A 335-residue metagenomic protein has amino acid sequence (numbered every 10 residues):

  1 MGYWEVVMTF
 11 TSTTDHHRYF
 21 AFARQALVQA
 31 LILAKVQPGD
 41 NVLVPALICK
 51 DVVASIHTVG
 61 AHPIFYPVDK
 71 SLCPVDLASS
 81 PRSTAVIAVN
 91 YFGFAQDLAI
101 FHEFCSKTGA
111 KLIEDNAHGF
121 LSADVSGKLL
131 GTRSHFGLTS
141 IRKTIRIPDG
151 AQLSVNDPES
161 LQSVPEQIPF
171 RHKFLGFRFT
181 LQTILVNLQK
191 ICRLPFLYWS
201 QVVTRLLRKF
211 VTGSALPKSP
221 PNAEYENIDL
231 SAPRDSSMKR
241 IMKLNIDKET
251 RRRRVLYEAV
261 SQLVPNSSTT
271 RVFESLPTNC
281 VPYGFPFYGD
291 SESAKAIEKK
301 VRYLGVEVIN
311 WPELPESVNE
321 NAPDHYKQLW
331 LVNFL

Functional and structural regions predicted by a protein language model:
W4-F10, H16, Q25, I32-L121: PLP-dependent aminotransferase-like
T9-T14, A21, L27, I32 (+2 more regions): Donor nucleotide-activated moiety binding/catalytic core segment of transferases that use nucleotide-activated donors
T14, I87, S163-L335: PLP-dependent aminotransferase class I/II
I56, C105, L130, V264 (+1 more regions): A generic structural signal for well-ordered alpha-helical segments
P67-L72, A117-H118, I141-T144, P312-E316: Short, acidic/turn-prone active-site loops that include or flank metal/cofactor- and phosphate-binding residues
E114-I147, Q152-L153: Conserved active-site segment immediately N-terminal to the catalytic lysine that forms the internal aldimine
T144, P158-Q162, E292: Short helix-loop capping/hinge motifs at secondary-structure junctions, enriched in acidic/polar residues
